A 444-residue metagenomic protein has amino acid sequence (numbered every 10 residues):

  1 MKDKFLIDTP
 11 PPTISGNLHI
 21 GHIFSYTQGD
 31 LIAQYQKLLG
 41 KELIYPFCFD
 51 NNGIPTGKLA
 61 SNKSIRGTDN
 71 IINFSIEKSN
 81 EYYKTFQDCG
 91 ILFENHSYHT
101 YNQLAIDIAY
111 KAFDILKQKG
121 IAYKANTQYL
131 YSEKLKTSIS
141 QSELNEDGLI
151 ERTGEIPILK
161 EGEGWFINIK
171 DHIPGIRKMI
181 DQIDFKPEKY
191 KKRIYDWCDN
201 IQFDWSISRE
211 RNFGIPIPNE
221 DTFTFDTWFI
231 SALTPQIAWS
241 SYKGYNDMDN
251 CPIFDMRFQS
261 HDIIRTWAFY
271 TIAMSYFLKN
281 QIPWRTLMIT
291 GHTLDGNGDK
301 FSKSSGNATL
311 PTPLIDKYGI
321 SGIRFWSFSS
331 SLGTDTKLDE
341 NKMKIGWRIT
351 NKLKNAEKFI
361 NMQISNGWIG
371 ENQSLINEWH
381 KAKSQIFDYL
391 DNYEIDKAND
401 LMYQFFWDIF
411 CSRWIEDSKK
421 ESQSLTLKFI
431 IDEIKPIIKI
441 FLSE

Functional and structural regions predicted by a protein language model:
M1-P55, L104-K111, Y131, L149-N366 (+1 more regions): Structured secondary-structure scaffolds
K37, Q87, K117: Anion (oxyanion) recognition and catalysis
E42, L92, A122: Residue-level detector of anion-binding/catalytic polar loops
P55-N62: Active-site-proximal loop->helix
N62-I76: A charged helix-plus-loop insertion that forms the helical arch/lid used to bind and gate nucleic-acid substrates
E81-L92: A glycine-rich helix N-cap at a beta->alpha junction
A105-I106, Y110-I115, K119-N145: Cys/His-rich Zn2+-binding cysteine-cluster or related metal-binding knuckle/ribbon modules and their
I438-L442: Extended amphipathic alpha-helical segments with heptad-repeat/coiled-coil character used for oligomerization, fusion
